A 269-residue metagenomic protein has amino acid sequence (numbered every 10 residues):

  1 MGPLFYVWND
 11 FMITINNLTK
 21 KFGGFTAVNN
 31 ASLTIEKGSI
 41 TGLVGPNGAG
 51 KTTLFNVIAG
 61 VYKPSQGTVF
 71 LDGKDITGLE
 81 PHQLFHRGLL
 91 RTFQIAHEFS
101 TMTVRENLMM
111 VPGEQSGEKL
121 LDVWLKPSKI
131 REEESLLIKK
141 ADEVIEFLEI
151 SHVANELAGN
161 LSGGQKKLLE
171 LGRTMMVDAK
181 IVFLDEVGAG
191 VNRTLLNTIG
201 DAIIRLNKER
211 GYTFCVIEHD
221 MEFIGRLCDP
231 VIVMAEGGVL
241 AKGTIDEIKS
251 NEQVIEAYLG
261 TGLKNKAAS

Functional and structural regions predicted by a protein language model:
V44-P46: The feature captures the beta-strand-to-loop junction immediately N-terminal to the Walker
A59: Helix-to-loop junction immediately C-terminal to a conserved catalytic motif
L121-H152, D201-I204: Conserved ABC ATPase "signature" region
E186-V187: Walker B catalytic motif
I224-R226: A short, surface-exposed alpha-helical micro-motif characterized by mixed small hydrophobic and charged/polar residues
